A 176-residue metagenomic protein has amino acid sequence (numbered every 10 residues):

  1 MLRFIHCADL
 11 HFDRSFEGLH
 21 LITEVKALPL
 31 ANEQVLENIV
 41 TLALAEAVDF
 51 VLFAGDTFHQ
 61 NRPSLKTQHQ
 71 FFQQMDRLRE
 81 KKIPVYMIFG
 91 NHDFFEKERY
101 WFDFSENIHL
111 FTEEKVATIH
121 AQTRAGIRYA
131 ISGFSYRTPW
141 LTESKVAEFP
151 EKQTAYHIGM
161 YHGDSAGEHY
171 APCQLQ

Functional and structural regions predicted by a protein language model:
M1-H69: N-terminal active-site segment of His-dependent metallophosphoesterases
F50, N61-Q176: His/Asp/Glu-rich metal-coordinating catalytic cores of metallo-dependent phosphodiesterases/hydrolases acting on
